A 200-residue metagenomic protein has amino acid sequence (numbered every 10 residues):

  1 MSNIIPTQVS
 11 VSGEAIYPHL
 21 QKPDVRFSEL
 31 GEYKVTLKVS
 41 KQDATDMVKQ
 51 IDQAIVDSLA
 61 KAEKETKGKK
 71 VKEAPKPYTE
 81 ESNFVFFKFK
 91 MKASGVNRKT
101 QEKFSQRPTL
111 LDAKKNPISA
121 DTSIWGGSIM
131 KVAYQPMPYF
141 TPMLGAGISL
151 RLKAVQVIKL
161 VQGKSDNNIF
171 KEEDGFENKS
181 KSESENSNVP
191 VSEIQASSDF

Functional and structural regions predicted by a protein language model:
M1-E102: OB-fold ssDNA-binding interfaces and closely related basic DNA-contact patches used across DNA replication/repair
M1-I4, Q162-F200: Acidic, gly/ser/pro-rich intrinsically disordered tails
V35, V132, L150-K153: Hydrophobic residues positioned within well-ordered beta-strands of beta-sheet architectures
I51-Q53, Q101-R107, A146-K153: "Short basic amphipathic alpha-helical interaction patches in structured regions
N83-Q101, P117-D121, K164, G175-E183: Signature of extracytoplasmic/envelope-associated structural regions
T109-M130, Y139-I148: Exposed beta-sheet edge/beta-hairpin loop segments within beta-rich domains
P142-Q162: OB-fold/S1-family single-stranded nucleic acid-binding modules
